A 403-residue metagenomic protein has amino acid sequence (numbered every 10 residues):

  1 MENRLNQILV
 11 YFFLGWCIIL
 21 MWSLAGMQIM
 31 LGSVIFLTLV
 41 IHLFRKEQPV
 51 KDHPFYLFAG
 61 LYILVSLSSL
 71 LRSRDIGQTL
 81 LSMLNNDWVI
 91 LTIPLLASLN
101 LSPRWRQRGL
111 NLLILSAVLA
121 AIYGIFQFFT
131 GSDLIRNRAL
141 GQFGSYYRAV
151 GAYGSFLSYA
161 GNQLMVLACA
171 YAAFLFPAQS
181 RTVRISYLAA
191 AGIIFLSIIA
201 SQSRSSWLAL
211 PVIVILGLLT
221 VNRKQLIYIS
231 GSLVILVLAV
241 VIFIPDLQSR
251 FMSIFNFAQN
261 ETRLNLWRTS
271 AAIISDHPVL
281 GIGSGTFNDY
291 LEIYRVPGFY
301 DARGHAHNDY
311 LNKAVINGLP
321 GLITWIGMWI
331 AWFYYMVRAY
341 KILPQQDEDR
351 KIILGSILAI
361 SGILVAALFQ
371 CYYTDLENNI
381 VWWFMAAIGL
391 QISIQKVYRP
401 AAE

Functional and structural regions predicted by a protein language model:
M1-L81, L101-Q107, N111, F176-V183 (+4 more regions): Transmembrane signal-anchor hairpin modules in multi-pass inner-membrane enzymes, especially those that act on
V10, S33-L39, A172, L354-E403: Transmembrane alpha-helices of multi-pass inner-membrane enzymes
F12, W16-C17, Q107-G144, G151-V221 (+4 more regions): Alpha-helical transmembrane segments of multi-pass inner-membrane proteins
G15-V34, Q48-H53, L64-V89, L99-R108 (+7 more regions): Interfacial transmembrane-helix termini
A25-H42, M83-P94, Y159-L167, W207-I215 (+2 more regions): Membrane-embedded alpha-helical segments of multi-pass membrane proteins, especially the transmembrane helices
I122, F128-F129, L218-Q259, R268-D276 (+1 more regions): A membrane-periplasm/extracellular boundary helix in multi-pass inner-membrane enzymes that assemble envelope glycans
F195-S197, A271, H277-L280, D301-M336 (+1 more regions): A conserved mid-to-late transmembrane alpha helix and its immediate loop/hinge that forms the functional core
F257-R268, L280-N317, Y340: Long extracytoplasmic/lumenal interhelical loops at the membrane interface of multi-pass membrane proteins
